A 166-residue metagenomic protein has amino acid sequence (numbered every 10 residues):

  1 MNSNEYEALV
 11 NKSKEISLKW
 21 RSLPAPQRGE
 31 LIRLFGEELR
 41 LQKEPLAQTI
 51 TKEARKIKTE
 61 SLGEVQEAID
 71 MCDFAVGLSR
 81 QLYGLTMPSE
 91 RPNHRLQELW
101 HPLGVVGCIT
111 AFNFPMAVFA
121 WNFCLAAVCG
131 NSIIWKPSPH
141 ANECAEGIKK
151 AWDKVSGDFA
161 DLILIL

Functional and structural regions predicted by a protein language model:
M1-H94, S138: N-terminal Rossmann-like NAD(P)+-binding subdomain of aldehyde/semialdehyde dehydrogenases
G84-L166: Rossmann-like NAD(P) dinucleotide-binding subdomain of oxidoreductase/dehydrogenase enzymes
